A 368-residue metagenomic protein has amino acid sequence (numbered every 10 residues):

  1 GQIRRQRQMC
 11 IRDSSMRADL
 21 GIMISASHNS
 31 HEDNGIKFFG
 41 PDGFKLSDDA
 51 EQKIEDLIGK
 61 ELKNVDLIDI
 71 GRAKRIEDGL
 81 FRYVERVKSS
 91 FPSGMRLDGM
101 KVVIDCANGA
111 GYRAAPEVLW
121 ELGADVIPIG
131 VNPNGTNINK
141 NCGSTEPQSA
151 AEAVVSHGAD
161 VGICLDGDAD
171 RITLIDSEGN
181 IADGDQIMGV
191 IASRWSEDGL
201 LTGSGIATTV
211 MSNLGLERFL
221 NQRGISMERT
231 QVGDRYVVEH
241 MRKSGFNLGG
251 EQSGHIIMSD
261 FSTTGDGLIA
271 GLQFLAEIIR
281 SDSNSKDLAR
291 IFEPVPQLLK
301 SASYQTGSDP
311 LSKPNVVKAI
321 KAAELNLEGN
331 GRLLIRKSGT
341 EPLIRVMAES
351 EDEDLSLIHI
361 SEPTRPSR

Functional and structural regions predicted by a protein language model:
G1-R7, I11, I358-R368: Single conserved hydrophobic/aromatic residue that forms the stacking wall/gate of nucleotide- or nucleobase-binding
R4-Q8, R12-P41, E217-R218: Ferredoxin-reductase
R5-Q8, Q52-E85, S89, S177-G250 (+1 more regions): Proline/glycine-rich low-complexity loops and linkers
R5-Q8, R12-D19, R86, S90 (+2 more regions): Conserved phosphate-binding catalytic cores of ATP/NTP-utilizing and phosphoryl-transfer enzymes
E32-P41, A114-P116, D170-M188: Short Gly/Thr/Asp-enriched flexible loops that form oxyanion-binding sites at enzyme active sites
N34-H157: Gly/Ser/Thr-enriched, mixed-charge loops and adjacent short helices that form phosphate/oxyanion-binding elements
K45-S47, P128, N180-G199, G267-I278: Gly/Ser/Thr-rich active-site loops/lids in small-molecule metabolic enzymes that frequently grip phosphoryl groups
D160-V161, D198-L357, S361, R365: Phosphate-binding and adjacent anionic-ligand microenvironments
